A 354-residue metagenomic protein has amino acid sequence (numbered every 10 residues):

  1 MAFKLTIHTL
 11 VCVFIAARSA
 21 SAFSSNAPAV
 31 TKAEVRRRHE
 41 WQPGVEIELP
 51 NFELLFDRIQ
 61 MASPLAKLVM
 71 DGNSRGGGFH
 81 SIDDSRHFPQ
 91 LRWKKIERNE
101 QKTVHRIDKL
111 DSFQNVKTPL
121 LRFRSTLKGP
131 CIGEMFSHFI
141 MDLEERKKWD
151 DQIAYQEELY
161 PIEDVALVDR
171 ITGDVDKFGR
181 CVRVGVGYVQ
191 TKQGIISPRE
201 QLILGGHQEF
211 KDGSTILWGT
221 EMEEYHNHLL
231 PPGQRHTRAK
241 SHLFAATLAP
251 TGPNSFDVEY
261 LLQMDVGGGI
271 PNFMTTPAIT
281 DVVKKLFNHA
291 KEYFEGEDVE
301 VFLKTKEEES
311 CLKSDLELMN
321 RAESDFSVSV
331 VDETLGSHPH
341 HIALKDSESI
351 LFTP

Functional and structural regions predicted by a protein language model:
K4-R18: Cleavable N-terminal signal peptides of Sec/SRP-targeted secreted and luminal proteins
F23-P354: Eukaryotic helix-grip
